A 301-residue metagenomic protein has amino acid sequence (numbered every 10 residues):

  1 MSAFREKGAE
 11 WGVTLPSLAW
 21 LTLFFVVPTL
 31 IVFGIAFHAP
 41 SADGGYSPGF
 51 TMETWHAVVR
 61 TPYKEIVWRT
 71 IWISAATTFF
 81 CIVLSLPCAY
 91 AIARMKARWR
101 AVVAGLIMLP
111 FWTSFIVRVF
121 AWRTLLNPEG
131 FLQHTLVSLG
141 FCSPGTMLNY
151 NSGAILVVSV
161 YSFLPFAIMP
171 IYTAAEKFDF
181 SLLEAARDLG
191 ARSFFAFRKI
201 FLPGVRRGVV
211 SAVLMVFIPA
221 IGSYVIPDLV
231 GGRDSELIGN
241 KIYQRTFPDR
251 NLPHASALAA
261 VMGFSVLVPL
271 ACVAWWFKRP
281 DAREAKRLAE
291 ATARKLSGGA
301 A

Functional and structural regions predicted by a protein language model:
M1-I31, A101, G105, C272 (+1 more regions): N-terminal signal-anchor/first transmembrane alpha helix
A3, D43, S47, M52 (+3 more regions): Membrane-interfacial helix termini and adjacent extracytoplasmic/periplasmic loops of multi-pass transporters
A3, G12, H38, Y172-L183 (+2 more regions): C-terminal transmembrane helix and the adjacent membrane-cytosol boundary/short C-terminal tail of inner/organellar
A3-A9, S41-A42, W55-P62, D228-W275 (+1 more regions): Interhelical loop and adjacent transmembrane-helix boundary motif in polytopic membrane transport permeases
E10-T14, C88-L125, L183-E184, R198 (+2 more regions): Cytoplasmic-entry segments and transmembrane alpha-helices of multi-pass inner-membrane transporters
P16-V27, F79, G105, L109 (+4 more regions): Transmembrane alpha-helices
L30-I35, P40-S41, V117-V119, A167 (+1 more regions): Non-cytoplasmic
T61-R94: Transmembrane alpha-helix signature in integral membrane proteins
